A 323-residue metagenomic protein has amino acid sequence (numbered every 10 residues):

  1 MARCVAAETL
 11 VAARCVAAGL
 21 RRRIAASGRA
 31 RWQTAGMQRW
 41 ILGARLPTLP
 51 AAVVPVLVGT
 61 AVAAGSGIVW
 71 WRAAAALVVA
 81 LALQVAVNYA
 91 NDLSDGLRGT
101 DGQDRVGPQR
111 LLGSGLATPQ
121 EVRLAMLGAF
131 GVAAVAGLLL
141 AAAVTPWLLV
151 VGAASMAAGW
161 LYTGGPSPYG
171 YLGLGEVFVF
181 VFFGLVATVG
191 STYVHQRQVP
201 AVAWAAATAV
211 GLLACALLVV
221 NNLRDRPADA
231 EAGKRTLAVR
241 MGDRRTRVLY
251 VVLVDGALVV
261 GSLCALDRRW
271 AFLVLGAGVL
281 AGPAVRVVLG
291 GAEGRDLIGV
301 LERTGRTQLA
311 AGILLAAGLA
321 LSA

Functional and structural regions predicted by a protein language model:
R31-A75, V79, S167: Topogenic membrane-insertion module of multi-pass membrane proteins
Q38, P108-Q198: Intramembrane alpha-helical segments
V54-V58, V177-T192, V210, R240 (+1 more regions): Small-residue-rich segments of transmembrane alpha-helices in multi-pass membrane proteins, especially helix faces
S66-N91, W147-W160, A201-V220: Membrane-embedded alpha-helical segments that form the functional core of polytopic membrane enzymes, especially those
L83-V106, C215-A238: Acidic (Asp/Glu-rich) catalytic motifs at the cytosolic membrane interface
Q103-P146, L237-R269, G305-A311: Multi-pass membrane catalytic core of lipid/isoprenoid biosynthesis enzymes
W160, A284-G312: Interfacial loop-to-transmembrane junctions
F178-R226, A232, R244-V248: Functional transmembrane core segments of multi-pass inner-membrane proteins
